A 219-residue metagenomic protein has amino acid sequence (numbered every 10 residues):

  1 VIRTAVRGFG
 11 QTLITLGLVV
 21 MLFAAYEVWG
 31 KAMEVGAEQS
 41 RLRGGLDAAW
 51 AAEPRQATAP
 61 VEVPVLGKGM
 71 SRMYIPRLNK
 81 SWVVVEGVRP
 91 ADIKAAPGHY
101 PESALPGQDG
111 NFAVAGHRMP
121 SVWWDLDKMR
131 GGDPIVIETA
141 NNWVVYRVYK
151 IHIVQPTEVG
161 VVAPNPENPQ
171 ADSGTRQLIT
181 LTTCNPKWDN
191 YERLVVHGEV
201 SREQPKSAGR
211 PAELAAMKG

Functional and structural regions predicted by a protein language model:
V1-G44: N-terminal membrane-targeting segments
V28, A32-G36, A49, P76 (+2 more regions): Structured segments of extracytoplasmic/periplasmic soluble domains in secreted or envelope-associated proteins
L46-I75: Short extracytoplasmic
A59, P97-Y100: Glycine-rich, charged/polar anion/phosphate-binding loops that engage phosphate groups from diverse ligands
N79-W82: Primarily extracytoplasmic ectodomains and periplasmic/lumenal surface modules that are beta-strand-rich
V84-P97: Short Gly/aromatic-enriched secondary-structure transition segments
Y100, Q108-F112, H117-G219: Extracytoplasmic/periplasmic soluble domains downstream of a signal peptide or transmembrane helix
